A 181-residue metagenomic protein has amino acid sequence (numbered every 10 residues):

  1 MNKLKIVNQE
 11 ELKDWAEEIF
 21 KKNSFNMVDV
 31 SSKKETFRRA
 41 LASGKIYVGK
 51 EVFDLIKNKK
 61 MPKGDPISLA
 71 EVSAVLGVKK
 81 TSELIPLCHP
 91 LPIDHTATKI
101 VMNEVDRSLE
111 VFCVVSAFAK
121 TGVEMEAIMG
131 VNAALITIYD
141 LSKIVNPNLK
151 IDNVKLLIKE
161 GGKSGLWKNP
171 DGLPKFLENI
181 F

Functional and structural regions predicted by a protein language model:
N2-I67, V72-H89, H95-F181: C-terminal binding/interaction regions
